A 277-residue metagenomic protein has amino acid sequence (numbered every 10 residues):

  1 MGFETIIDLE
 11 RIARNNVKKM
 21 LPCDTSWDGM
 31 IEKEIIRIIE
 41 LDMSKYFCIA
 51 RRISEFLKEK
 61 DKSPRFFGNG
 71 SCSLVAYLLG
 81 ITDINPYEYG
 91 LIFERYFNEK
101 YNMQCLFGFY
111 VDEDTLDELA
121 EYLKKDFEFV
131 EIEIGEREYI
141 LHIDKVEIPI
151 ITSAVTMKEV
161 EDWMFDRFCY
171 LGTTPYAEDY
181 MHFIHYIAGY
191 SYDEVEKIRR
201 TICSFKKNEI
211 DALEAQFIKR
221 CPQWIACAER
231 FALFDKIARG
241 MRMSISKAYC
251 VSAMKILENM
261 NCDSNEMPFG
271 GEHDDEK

Functional and structural regions predicted by a protein language model:
M1-K277: Alpha-helical scaffold/interaction cores of sigma-54-like transcription cofactors and many family A DNA polymerases
